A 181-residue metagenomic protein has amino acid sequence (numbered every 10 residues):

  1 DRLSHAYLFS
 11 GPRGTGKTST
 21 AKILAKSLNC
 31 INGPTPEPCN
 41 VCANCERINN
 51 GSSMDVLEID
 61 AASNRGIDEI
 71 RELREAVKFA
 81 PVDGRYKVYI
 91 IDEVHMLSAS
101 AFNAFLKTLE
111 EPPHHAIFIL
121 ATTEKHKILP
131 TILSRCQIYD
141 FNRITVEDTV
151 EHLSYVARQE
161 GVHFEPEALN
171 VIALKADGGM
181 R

Functional and structural regions predicted by a protein language model:
D1-I138, D148, V156: P-loop/Walker A NTP-binding region and its immediately flanking N-terminal helices in P-loop NTPase folds
Y139, V146-N170: Helix-loop-helix "sensor" segment of P-loop NTPases
E165, A176-R181: The conserved phosphate-sensing helix
